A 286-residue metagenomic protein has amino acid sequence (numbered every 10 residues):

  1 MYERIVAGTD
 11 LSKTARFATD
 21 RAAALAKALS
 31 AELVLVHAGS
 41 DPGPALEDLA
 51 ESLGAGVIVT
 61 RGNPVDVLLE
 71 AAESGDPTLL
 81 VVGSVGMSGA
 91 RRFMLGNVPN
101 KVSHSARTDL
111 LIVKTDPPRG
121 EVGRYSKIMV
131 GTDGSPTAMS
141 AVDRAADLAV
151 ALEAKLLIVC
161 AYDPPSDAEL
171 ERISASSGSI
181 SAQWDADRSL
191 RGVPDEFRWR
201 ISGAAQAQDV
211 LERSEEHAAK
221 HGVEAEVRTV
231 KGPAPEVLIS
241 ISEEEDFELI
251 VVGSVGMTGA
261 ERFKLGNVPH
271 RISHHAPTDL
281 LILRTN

Functional and structural regions predicted by a protein language model:
M1, T14, R21-A24, A28 (+6 more regions): Structural beta-alpha unit
M1-A55, S126-P194, E216-H217, V223-E226: Small/aliphatic-rich secondary-structure junction motif
E3, L69-G120, E236-N286: Gly/Ser-rich helix-loop-strand patches that form or flank binding pockets for ribonucleotide-derived cofactors
L11, R91, G134, W199-G203 (+2 more regions): Residue-level preference for long, well-ordered alpha-helices that form the structural scaffold of enzyme catalytic
K13, D41-G43, V65, S88 (+5 more regions): Surface-exposed, flexible loop/turn segments at secondary-structure boundaries
D20-A23, A72-E73, M94-N97, Y125-S126 (+4 more regions): Short, glycine/charged-enriched secondary-structure capping and boundary segments
V193-Q206, K264-L265, H274-H275: Electropositive, surface-exposed helix/loop patches at the edges of structured domains that serve as adaptable
